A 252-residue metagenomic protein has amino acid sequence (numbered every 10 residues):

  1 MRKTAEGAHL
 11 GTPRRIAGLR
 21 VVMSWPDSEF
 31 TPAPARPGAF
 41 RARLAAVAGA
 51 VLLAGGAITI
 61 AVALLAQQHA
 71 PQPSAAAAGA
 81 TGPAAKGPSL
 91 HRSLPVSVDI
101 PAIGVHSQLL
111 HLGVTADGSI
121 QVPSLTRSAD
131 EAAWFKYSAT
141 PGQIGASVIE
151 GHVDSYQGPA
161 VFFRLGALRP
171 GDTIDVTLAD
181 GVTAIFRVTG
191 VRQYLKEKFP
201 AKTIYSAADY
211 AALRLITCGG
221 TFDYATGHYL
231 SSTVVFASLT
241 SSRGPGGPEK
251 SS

Functional and structural regions predicted by a protein language model:
R2-A80: N-terminal membrane-targeting segments
T59-L168, L178-V182, G190-S252: Solvent-exposed, non-transmembrane regions of membrane-associated and secreted proteins
